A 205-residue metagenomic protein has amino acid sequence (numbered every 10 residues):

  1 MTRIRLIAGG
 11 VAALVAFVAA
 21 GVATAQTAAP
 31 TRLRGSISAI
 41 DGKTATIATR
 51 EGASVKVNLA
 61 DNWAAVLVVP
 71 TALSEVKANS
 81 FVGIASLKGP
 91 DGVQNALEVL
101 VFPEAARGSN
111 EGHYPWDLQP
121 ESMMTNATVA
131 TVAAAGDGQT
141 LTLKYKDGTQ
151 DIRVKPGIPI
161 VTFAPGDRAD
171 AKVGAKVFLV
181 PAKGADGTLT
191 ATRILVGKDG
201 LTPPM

Functional and structural regions predicted by a protein language model:
T2-R5, F17-M205: Short, flexible, surface-exposed loop segments at domain boundaries
R5-A12: Sec-dependent signal peptide recognition, specifically the positively charged N-region followed immediately by
